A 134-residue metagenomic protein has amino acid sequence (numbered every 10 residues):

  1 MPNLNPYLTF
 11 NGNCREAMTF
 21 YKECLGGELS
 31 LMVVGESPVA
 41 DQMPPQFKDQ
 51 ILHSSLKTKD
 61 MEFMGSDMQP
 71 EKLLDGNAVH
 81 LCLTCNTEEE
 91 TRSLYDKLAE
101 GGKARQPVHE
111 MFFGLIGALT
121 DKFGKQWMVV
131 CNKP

Functional and structural regions predicted by a protein language model:
M1-E110, A118-P134: Glyoxalase I/VOC metalloenzyme domain signal
F113: Substrate-binding/gating loop at the entrance of the active-site cleft, primarily in PLP-dependent aminotransferase-like
